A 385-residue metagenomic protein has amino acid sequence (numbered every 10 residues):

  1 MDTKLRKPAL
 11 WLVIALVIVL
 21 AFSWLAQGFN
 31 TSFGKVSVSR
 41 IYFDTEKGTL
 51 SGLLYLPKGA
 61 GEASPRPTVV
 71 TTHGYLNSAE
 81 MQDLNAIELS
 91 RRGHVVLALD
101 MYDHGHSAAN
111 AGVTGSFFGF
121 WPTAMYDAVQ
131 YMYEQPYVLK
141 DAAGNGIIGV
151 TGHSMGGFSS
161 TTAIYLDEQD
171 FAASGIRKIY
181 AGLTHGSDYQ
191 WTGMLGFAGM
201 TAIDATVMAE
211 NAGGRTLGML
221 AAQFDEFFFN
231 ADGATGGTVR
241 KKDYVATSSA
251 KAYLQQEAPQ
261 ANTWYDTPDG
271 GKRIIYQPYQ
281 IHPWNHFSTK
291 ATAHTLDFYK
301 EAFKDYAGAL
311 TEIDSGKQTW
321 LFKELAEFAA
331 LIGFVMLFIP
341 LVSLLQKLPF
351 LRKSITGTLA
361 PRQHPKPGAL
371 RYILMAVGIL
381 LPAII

Functional and structural regions predicted by a protein language model:
D2-D44, S51-L53: An N-terminal hydrophobic leader/cap segment in hydrolases
N30-T319: Soluble extramembrane regions of membrane proteins in the secretory/endomembrane system
K317-I385: Core alpha-helical transmembrane segments of integral membrane proteins
